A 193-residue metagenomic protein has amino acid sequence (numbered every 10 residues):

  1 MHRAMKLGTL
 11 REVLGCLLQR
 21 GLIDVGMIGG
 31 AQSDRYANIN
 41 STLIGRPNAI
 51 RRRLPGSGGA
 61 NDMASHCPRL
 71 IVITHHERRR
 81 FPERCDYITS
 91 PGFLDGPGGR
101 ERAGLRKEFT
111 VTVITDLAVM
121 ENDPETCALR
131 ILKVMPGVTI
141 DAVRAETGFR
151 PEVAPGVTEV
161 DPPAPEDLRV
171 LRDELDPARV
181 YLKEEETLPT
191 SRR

Functional and structural regions predicted by a protein language model:
M1-E159, P163: Conserved phosphate- and dinucleotide-binding cores of soluble alpha/beta proteins, encompassing both enzyme active
P155-R193: A conserved C-terminal secondary-structure "cap"
